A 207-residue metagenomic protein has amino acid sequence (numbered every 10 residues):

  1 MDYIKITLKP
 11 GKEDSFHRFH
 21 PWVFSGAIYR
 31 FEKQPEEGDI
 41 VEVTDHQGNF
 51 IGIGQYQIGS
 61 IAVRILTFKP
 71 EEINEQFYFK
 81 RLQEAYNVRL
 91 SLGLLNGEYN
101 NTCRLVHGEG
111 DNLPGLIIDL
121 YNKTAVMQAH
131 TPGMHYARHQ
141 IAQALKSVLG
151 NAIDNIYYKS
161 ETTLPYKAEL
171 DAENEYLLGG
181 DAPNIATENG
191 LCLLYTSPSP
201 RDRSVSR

Functional and structural regions predicted by a protein language model:
M1-N122, D181: Non-catalytic accessory regions of SAM-dependent methyltransferases
F50, P165, R203: Flexible, glycine-rich phosphate/dinucleotide-binding loops and adjacent beta-alpha linkers at cofactor/substrate
I53, A168, S206-R207: Short glycine-/acidic-enriched loop or helix-start segments at secondary-structure transitions that form or flank
A85, L120-N122, G133-H139, Q143: Feature captures the catalytic cores and cofactor-binding loops of soluble hydro-lyases/lyases that act on carboxylate
E109-L113, I117-D119, H139-S197: Non-catalytic substrate-recognition/targeting regions of SAM-dependent transferases
Y195-R207: Single conserved hydrophobic/aromatic residue that forms the stacking wall/gate of nucleotide- or nucleobase-binding
